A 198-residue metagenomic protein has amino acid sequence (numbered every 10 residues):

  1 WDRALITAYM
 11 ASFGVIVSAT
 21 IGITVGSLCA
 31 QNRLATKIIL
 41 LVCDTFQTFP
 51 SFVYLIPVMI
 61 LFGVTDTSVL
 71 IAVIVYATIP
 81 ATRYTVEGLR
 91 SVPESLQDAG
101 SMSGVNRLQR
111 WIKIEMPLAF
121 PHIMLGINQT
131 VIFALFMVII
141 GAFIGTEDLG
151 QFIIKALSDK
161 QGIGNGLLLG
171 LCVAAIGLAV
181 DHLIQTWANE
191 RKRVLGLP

Functional and structural regions predicted by a protein language model:
W1, F13-C43: Transmembrane-helix boundary motif in ABC transporter permease subunits
A4, A8, I38-T45, T85 (+4 more regions): Hydrophobic alpha-helical elements at and bordering transmembrane segments of multi-pass membrane proteins
M10-G14, S18, G22, G26 (+5 more regions): Alpha-helical transmembrane segments in multi-pass membrane proteins
I23, S27, K37, L41 (+5 more regions): Membrane-spanning helices that line or support transport/gating and their immediate boundary helices in channels
C43-A77: Generic hydrophobic transmembrane alpha-helix motif, especially the helices
V75, R107-G141, G164, L168 (+2 more regions): Transmembrane alpha-helices
P80-I123: Short cytoplasmic-facing helical segments at TM-TM junctions of multi-pass membrane proteins
F143-L195: Interhelical loop and adjacent transmembrane-helix boundary motif in polytopic membrane transport permeases
